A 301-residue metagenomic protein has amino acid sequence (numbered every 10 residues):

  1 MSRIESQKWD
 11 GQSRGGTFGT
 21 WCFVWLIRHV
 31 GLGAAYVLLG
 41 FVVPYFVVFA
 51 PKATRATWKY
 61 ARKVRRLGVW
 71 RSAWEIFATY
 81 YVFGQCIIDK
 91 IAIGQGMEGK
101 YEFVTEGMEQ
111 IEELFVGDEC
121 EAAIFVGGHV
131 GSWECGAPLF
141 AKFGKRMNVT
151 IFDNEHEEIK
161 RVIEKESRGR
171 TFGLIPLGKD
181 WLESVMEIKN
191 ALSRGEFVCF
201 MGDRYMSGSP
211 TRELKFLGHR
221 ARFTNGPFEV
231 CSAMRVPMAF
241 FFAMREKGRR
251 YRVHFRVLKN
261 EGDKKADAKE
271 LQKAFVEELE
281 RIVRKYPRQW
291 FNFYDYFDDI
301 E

Functional and structural regions predicted by a protein language model:
S2-G127, E164, T171: Membrane-anchoring hydrophobic helices of lipid-metabolizing enzymes
C22, A56, C135, V162 (+3 more regions): Short Gly/charged-rich anion-binding patches and loops
W25, Y60, L139, V162-K165 (+2 more regions): Generic structural signal for isolated residues within well-ordered alpha-helices
G40, W74, D153, D180 (+2 more regions): Residue-level "edge-of-site" marker
G68-W70, E75, E119-K179, R194 (+1 more regions): Catalytic core of membrane glycerolipid acyltransferases/transacylases, capturing the structured, soluble-facing
V104, G173-I175, R256: General small-molecule cofactor/ligand-binding pocket signal
V104-M108, V130, H156, G178-L182 (+2 more regions): A conditional alpha-helix N-cap/helix-loop micro-motif detector
G117-D118, K142, G169, L182-E301: Non-catalytic C-terminal accessory region of glycerolipid acyltransferases and related lyso-lipid remodeling enzymes
